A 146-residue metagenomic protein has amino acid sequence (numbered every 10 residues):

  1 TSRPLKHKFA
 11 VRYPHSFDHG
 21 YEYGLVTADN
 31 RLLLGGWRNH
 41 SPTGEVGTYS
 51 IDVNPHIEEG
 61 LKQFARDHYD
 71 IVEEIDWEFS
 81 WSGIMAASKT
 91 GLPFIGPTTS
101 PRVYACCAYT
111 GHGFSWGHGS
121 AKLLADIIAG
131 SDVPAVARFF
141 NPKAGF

Functional and structural regions predicted by a protein language model:
T1, I51-L61: Gly/Ser/Thr-rich active-site loops/lids in small-molecule metabolic enzymes that frequently grip phosphoryl groups
T1-L32: Flavin-dependent oxidoreductases
H15, P55, A86: Conserved phosphate-coordination/catalytic loops
D18, P55-E59, I71: Alpha-helix initiation and capping sites
H40-D52, Q63-F146: C-terminal catalytic lobe of FAD-dependent flavoproteins
